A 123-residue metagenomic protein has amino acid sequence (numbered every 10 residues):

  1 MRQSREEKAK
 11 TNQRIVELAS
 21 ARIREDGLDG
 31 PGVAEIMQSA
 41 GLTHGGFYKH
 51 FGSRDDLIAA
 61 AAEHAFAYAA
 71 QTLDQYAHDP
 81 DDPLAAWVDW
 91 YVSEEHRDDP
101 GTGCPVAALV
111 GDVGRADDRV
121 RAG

Functional and structural regions predicted by a protein language model:
M1-K10: N-terminal intrinsically disordered/low-complexity leader segments
M1-R2, F51, V113, D117: A short, mixed-charge helix-start or loop-turn motif at secondary-structure junctions
R14, A21-D56, A60: Helix-turn-helix
R14, L18-E25, T72-Q75, D112: Solvent-exposed, amphipathic alpha-helical segments
A60, Q71-G103: Hydrophobic alpha-helical connector segments
E63-Y68: Short, basic, alpha-helical segments at the C-terminal edge of helix-turn-helix-like DNA-binding modules
V92-H96, P105-A116: Helix-loop "lid/cap" segments that line or gate small-molecule binding pockets
R119-G123: Short, solvent-exposed amphipathic helices
